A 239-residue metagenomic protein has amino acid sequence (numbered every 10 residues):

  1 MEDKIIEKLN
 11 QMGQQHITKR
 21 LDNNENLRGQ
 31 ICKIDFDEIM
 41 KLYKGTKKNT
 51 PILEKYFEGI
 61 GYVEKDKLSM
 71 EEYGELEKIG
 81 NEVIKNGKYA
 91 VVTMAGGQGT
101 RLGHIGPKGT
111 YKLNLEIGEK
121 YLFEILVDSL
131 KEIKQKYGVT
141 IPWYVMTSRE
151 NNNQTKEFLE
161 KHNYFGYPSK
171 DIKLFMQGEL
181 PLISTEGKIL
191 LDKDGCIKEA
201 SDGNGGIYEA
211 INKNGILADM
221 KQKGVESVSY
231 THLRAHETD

Functional and structural regions predicted by a protein language model:
E2-K173, D192-A200, N204-Y208, L217: N-terminal glycine-rich phosphate-binding loop and ensuing alpha1 helix
A95, E179, H236: Anionic group-transfer/hydrolysis microenvironments
L174-L182: Extended charged low-complexity segments that act as oligomerization/scaffolding linkers
G187-K188: Charged, often glycine-rich, active-site loop that binds/positions anionic groups
I211: Adenylate-forming
M220-V225: Glycine-rich phosphate-binding loop signature in dinucleotide/nucleotide-binding domains
V228: Short aromatic/hydrophobic "clamp" motif used to bind/position activated sugar donors
T231-T238: Conserved small/polar residues in nucleotide/adenosyl-binding loops
